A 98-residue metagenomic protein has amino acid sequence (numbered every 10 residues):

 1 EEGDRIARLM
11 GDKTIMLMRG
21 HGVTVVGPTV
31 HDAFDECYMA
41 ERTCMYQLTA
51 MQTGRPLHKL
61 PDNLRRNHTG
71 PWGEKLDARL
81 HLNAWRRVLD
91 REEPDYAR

Functional and structural regions predicted by a protein language model:
E1-L9: Glycine- and Gly-Pro-enriched alpha-helical subdomains that act as flexible, kink-prone "lid/hinge" or packing modules
D12-R98: A conserved C-terminal secondary-structure "cap"
